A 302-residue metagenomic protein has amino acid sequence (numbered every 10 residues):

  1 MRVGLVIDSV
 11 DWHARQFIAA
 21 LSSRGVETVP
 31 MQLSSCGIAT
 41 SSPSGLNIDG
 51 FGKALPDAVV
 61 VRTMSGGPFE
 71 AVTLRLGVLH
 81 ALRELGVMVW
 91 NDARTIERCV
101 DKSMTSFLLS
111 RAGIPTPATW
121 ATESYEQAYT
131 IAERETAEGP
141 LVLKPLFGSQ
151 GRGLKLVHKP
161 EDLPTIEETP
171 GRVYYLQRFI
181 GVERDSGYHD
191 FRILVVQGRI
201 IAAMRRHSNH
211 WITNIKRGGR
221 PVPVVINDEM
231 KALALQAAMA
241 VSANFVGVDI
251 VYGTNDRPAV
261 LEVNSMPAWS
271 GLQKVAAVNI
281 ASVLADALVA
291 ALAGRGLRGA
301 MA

Functional and structural regions predicted by a protein language model:
M1-G4: Extreme N-terminal starter segment of soluble prokaryotic enzymes
V6-I7, V196: Short hydrophobic segments within beta-strands
D8-A118: Conserved N-proximal alpha/beta basic substrate-recognition cap immediately N-terminal to, or forming the N-lobe
A112-E138: Rossmann-like NAD(P)H-binding beta-loop-alpha module
L141, I201-A202, V246, A259-E262: Protein kinase-like catalytic core scaffold
Q150-A238: Phosphate-binding site of ATP-dependent enzymes
I212-V260, S282-A302: A long amphipathic alpha-helix within ATP-dependent nucleotide-binding catalytic cores
N264-A276: Glycine-rich phosphate/pyrophosphate-binding beta-alpha loops
